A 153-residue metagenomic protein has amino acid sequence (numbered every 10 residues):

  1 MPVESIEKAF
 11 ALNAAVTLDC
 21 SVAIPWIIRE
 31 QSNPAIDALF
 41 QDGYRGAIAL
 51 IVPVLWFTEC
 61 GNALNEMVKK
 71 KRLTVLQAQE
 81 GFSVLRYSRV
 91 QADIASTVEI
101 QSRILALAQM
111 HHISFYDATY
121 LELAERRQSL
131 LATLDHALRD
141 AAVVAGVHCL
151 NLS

Functional and structural regions predicted by a protein language model:
M1-A15, L121-S153: Acidic, PIN/NYN-like endoribonuclease modules and their adjacent C-terminal/linker elements
M1-L55, M67-Q79, A145: Short, well-structured N-terminal submotif of metal-dependent ribonuclease cores
P2-V3, Y87-L130, L134-A137: Active-site neighborhoods of divalent-metal-dependent phosphate/nucleic-acid chemistry enzymes
I24, D37, Q79-F82, L105 (+3 more regions): Residues within alpha-helical segments
A35, E59, R103, D140-A141: Phosphate- and divalent-cation-binding pockets in alpha/beta enzyme and binding domains that engage nucleotide-derived
L55, G61-D93, Q101-R103: Active-site-proximal, substrate-binding regions of enzyme catalytic domains and RNA-binding/basic surfaces
